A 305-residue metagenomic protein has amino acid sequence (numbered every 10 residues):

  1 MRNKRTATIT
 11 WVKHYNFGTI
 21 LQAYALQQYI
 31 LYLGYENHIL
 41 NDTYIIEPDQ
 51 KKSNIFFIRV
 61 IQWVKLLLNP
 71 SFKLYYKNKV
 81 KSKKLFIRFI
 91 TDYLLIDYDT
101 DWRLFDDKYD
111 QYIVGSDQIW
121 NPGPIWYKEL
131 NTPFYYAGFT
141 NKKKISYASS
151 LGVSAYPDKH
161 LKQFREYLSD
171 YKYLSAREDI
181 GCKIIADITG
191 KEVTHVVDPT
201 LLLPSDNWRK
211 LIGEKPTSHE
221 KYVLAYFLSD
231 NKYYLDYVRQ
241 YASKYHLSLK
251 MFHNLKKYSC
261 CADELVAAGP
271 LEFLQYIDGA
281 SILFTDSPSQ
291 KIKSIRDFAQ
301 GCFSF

Functional and structural regions predicted by a protein language model:
T6-F17, L21-E166: Aromatic- and Gly/Pro-rich donor/ligand-binding loops that form nucleotide- or phosphate-bearing donor binding pockets
A23, I30-L31, I185, L274-G279: Hydrophobic alpha-helical packing residues
I39-N41, S146-A148, K172-D179, L249-H253 (+1 more regions): Short internal beta-strands
L95-Y109, W120-K128, N141-K142, A148-Y222 (+1 more regions): A nucleotide-sugar donor-handling region in carbohydrate enzymes
V114, A176, F284-D286, S304: Short beta-strand scaffold positions
K143-V153, I185, F227-S229, Y233-G269: Catalytic donor nucleotide-activated moiety binding site of glycosyltransferases and closely related
V193-L201, S205, N254-K291: Donor nucleotide-activated moiety binding/catalytic core segment of transferases that use nucleotide-activated donors
I295-F305: Catalytic binding pocket for nucleotide-activated donors in carbohydrate/polymer assembly enzymes
